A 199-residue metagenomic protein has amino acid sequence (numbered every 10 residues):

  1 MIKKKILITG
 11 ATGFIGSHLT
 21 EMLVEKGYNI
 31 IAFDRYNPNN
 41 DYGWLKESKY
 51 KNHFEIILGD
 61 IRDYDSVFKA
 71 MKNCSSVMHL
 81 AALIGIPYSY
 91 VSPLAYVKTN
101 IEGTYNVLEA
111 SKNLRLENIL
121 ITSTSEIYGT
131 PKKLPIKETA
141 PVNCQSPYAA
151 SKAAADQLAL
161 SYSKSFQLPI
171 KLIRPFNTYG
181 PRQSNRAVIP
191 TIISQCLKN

Functional and structural regions predicted by a protein language model:
M1-T178: N-terminal Rossmann-like NAD(P)+-binding domain of SDR-like oxidoreductases, especially those catalyzing
L80, Q195-C196: Conserved catalytic core of Hanks-type protein kinase domains
A153, T178-T191, K198-N199: Glycine/proline-rich active-site loop of Rossmann-fold NAD(P)-dependent oxidoreductases
